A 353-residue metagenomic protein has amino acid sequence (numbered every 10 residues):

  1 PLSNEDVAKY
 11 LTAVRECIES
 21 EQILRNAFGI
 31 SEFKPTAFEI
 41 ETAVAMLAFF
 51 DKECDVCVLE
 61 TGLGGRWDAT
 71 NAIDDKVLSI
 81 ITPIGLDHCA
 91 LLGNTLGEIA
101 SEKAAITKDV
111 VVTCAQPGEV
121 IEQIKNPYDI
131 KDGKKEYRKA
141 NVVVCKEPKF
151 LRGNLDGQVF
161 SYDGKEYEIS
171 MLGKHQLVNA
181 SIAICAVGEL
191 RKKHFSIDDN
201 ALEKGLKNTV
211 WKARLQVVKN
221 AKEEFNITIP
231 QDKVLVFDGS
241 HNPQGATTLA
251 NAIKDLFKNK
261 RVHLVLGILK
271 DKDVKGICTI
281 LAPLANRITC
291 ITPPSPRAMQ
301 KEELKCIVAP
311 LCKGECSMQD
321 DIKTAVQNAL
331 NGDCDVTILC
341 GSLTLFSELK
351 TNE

Functional and structural regions predicted by a protein language model:
P1-D74, A90-L92, G118-E119: ATP-dependent carboxylate-amine ligase catalytic core
C54, K76, T107-D109, A285 (+1 more regions): Short, well-ordered alpha-helix to beta-strand connector turns
V56-T61, W67-I80, I84-D87, D163-R287: Nucleotide phosphate-binding/pyrophosphate-handling subdomain across enzymes that bind or process nucleotide phosphates
L63-W67, I73-K131, V274: Conserved catalytic-core segment of NTP-binding enzymes
T113-P117, P127-N154, S170-K174, D199-N208 (+5 more regions): Beta-strand->loop->alpha-helix junctions that form or flank phosphate-binding loops in nucleotide-handling enzymes
P117-A140, L155-G157, Q231-F237, C278-V336: C-terminal helical cap/extension that packs against the catalytic core of soluble nucleotide-cofactor enzymes
R152-K165: Acidic-glycine-rich active-site phosphate/pyrophosphate-binding loop
L343-E353: Glycine/aspartate-rich loop-and-adjacent alpha/beta segment that forms the canonical ThDP
